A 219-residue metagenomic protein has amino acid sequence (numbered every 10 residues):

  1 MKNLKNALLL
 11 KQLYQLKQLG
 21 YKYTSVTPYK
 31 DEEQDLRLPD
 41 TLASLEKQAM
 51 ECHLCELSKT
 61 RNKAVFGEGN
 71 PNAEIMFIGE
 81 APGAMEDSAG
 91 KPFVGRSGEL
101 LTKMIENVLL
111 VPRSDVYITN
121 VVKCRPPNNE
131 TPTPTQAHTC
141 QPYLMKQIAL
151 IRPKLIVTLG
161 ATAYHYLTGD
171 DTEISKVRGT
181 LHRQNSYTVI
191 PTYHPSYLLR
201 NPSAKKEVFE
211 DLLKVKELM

Functional and structural regions predicted by a protein language model:
M1-A7: Short, small/acidic-rich helices and loops at N termini and domain boundaries of DNA replication/processing enzymes
A7, K11-M219: A polyanion-binding, active-site-adjacent surface
